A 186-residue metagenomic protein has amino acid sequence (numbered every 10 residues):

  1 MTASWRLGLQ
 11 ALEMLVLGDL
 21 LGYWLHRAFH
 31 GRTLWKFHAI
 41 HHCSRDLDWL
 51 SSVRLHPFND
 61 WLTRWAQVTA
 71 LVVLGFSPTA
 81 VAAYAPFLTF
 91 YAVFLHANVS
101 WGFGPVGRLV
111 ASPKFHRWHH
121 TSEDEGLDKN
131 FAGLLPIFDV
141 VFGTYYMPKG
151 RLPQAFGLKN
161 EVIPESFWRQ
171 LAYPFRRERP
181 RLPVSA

Functional and structural regions predicted by a protein language model:
S4-Q154: Membrane-embedded catalytic scaffold of the fatty acid hydroxylase/desaturase
V140, R151-A186: Cytosolic-facing loops and C-terminal tails of multi-pass membrane proteins
